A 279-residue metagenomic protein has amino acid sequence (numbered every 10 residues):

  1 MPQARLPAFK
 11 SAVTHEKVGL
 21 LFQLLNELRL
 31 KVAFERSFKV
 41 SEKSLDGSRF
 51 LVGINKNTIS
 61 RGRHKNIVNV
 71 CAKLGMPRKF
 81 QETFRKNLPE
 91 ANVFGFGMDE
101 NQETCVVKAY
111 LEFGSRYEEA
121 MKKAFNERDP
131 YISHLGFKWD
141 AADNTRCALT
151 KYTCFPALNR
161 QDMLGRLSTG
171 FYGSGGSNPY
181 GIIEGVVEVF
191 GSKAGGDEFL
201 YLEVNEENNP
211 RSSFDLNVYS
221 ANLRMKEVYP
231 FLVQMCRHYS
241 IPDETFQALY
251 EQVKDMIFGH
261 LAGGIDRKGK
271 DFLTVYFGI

Functional and structural regions predicted by a protein language model:
P2-T104: An N-terminal, globular interaction/scaffold subdomain
K43-L45, N101-A109, A142-C147, E206-R211 (+1 more regions): Edge/loop elements at the starts and ends of beta-strands within beta-rich repeat scaffolds
D46-T58, C105-Y117, C147-L158, R211-L223 (+1 more regions): Extracellular/lumenal glycan-associated surfaces
N57-P77, A120-D129, F171, A221-I241: Extended intrinsically disordered, low-complexity coil regions enriched in Ser, Thr, Gly, Ala and often Pro
K79-S168: Internal, hydrophobic cores of structured domains that mediate oligomerization or house catalytic pockets within large
T153-K193, D197: Short helix-loop boundary/capping segments
N178-M256: Intrinsically disordered, low-complexity segments enriched in Gly and acidic/Ser/Thr residues that form flexible
F258-I279: Hydrophobic, glycine-enriched assembly/anchoring segments
